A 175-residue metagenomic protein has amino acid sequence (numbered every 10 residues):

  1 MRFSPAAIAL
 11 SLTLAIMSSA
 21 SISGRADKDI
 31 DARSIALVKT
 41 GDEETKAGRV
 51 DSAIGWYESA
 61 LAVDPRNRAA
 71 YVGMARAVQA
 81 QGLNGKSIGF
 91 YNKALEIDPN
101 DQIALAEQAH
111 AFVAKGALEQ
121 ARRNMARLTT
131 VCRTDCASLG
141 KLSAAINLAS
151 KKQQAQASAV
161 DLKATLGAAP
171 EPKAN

Functional and structural regions predicted by a protein language model:
F3, K28, S34, A126-N175: Terminal, low-structured helical/coil segments at or just beyond the last alpha-helical repeat
D27-K28, L61-A62, N92-E96, T130: Conserved structural position within tetratricopeptide repeats
V38, T45-K46, A75, Q79 (+1 more regions): Position-specific recognition of the canonical hydrophobic site in helix A of tetratricopeptide repeat
G73, E107, K141-A145: Canonical tetratricopeptide repeat
